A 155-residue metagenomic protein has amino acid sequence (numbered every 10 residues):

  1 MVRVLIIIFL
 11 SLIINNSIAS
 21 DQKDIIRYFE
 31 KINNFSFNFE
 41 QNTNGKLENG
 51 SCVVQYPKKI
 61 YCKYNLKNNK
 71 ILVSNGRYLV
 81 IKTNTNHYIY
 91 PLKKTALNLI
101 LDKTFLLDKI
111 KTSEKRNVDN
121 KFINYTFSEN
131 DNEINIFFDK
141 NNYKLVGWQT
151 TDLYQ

Functional and structural regions predicted by a protein language model:
V4-I13: Sec-dependent N-terminal signal peptides
S17-S20: Boundary at the C-terminal end of the N-terminal hydrophobic targeting segment
R27-L47: A short, Trp-centered hydrophobic/proline-enriched beta-strand micro-motif
I32-N34, L47, P57, S74-G76 (+2 more regions): Extracytoplasmic
N38, K63, K82, T126 (+1 more regions): Beta-strand residues in well-ordered beta-sheet regions across diverse protein folds
N44-L47, K67, N84-T85, E129-D131 (+1 more regions): Glycine-centered tight beta-turn/hairpin loop motif at sheet-sheet or coil-to-beta transitions
C52-I100: An acidic-aromatic
D108-Q155: Gly/Pro-enriched, hydrophobic low-complexity segments that function as extracytoplasmic propeptides/linkers
